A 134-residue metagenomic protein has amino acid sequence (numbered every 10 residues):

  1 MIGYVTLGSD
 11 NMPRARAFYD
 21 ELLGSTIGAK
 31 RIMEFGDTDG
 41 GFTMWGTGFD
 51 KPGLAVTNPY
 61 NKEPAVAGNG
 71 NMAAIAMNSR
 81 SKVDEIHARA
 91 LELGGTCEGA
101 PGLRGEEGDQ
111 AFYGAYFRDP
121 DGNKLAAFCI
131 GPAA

Functional and structural regions predicted by a protein language model:
M1-A17, A73, I130-A134: N-terminal beta-strand motif that seeds the catalytic metal site of vicinal oxygen chelate
T6-K51: Core segments of cupin and vicinal oxygen chelate
D10-R14, A73-A115, P120: Vicinal oxygen chelate
T26, R31, P64, C97-P101 (+2 more regions): Ligand-binding pocket scaffold of soluble enzyme catalytic domains
D37-T38, R104-G105, G131: Conserved beta-strand edge residues that scaffold enzyme active sites
T43-E85: Long, continuous compositionally biased terminal/linker segments
D50, A111, K124: Glycine-rich acetyl-CoA-binding "A-motif" of GNAT/NAT acetyltransferases
G53-N58, Y116, L125-C129: Conserved beta-strand in the GNAT
